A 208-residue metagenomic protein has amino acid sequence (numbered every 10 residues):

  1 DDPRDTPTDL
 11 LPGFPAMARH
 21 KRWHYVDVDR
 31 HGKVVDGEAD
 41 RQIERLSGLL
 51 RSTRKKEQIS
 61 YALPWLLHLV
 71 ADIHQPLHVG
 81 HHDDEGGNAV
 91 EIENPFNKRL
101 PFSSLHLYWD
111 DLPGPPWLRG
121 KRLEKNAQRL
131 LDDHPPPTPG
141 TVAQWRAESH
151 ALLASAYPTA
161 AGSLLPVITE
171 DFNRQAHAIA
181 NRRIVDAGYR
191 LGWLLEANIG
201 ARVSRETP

Functional and structural regions predicted by a protein language model:
D1-L69, P76-P208: N-terminal, motif-rich segments that launch catalysis or mediate targeting to/interaction with membranes, typified by
